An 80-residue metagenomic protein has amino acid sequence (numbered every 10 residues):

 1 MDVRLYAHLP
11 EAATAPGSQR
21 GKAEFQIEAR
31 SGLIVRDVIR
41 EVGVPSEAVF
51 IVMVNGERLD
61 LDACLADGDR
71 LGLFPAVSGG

Functional and structural regions predicted by a protein language model:
M1-G79: Ubiquitin-like/PB1-type beta-grasp interaction modules and other compact soluble beta-rich domains
